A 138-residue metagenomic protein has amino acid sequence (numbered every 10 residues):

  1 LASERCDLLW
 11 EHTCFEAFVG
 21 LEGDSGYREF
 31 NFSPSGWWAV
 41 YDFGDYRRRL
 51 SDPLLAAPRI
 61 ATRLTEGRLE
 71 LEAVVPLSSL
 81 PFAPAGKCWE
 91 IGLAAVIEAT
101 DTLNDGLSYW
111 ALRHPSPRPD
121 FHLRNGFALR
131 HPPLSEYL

Functional and structural regions predicted by a protein language model:
L1-D7, L77-P81: Short amphipathic, basic-aromatic surface patches that mediate peripheral association with negatively charged
S3-L64: Extracellular/luminal beta-rich ligand-recognition and adhesion surfaces characterized by aromatic-Gly/Pro-enriched
C6-T13, G20-Y27, P84-L138: Acidic/polar low-complexity flexible segments
P34, V75-L77: A short beta-strand motif that forms part of the nucleic acid-binding face of small beta-barrel RNA-binding folds
T62-E66, P84-G86: Short capping loops/turns at secondary-structure boundaries
L69-V75: Short, well-ordered beta-strand segments enriched in hydrophobic/aromatic residues
